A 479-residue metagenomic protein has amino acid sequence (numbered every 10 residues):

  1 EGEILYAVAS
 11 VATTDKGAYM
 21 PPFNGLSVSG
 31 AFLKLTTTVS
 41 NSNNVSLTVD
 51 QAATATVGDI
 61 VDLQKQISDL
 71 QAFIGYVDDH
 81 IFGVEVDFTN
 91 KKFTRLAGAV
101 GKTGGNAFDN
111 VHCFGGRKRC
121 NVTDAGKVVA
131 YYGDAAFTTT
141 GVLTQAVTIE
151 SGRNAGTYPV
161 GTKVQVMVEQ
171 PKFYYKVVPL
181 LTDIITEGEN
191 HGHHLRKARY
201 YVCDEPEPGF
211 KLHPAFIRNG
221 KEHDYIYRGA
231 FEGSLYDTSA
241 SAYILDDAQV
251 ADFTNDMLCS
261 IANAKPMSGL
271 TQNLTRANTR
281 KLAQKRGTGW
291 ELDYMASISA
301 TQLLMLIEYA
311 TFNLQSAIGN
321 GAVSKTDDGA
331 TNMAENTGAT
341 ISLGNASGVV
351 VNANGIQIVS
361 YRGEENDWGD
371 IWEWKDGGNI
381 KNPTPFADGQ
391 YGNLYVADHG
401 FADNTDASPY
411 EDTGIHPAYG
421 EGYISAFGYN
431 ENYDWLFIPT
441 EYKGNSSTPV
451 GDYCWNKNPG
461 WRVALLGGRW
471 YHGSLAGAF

Functional and structural regions predicted by a protein language model:
G2, K16-G75: Non-transmembrane elongated oligomeric "stalk/shaft" segments that connect baseplates/barrels to distal
G2-V11: Gly/Lys-enriched N-terminal cap/neck module of very large, oligomeric protein machines
V11-A12, G378: A generic structural motif
A72-E169, Y175-V177, W290: GGW-centered surface loops in extracellular recognition modules
V111, V166-G220, G289, T413-G414 (+2 more regions): Carbohydrate-recognition beta-sandwich/jelly-roll modules in extracellular/periplasmic carbohydrate-active proteins
T157, G161-V164, Y201-D367: Short aromatic-cysteine micro-motif
P179, G378-Q390: Cytochrome P450 core scaffold surrounding the K-helix E-X-X-R motif and the conserved "meander" helix-loop region
S297-S299, K325-N336, S342-L343, V351 (+4 more regions): C-terminal, surface-exposed recognition/capping segments
